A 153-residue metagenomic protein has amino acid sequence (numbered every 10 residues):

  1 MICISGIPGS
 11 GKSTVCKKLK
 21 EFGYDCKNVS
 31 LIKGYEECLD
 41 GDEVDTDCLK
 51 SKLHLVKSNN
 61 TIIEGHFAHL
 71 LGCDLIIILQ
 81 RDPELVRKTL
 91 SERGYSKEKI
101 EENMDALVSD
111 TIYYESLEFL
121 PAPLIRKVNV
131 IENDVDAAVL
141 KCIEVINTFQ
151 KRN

Functional and structural regions predicted by a protein language model:
I4: Hydrophobic anchor at the beta1->P-loop junction of P-loop NTPases
I7: P-loop (Walker A) phosphate-binding loop of NTP-binding proteins
K12: Conserved lysine of the Walker
K17-H54: Conserved substrate/cofactor phosphate-moiety recognition/catalytic segment in nucleotide-dependent phosphotransferases
K57-I62: Loop/turn-to-beta-strand initiation segments
I63-A68: Short, polar loop motifs at secondary-structure junctions
C73-G94, N103: Conserved phosphate-donor/acceptor-positioning beta-strand/loop module used by diverse small-molecule
R87, S91-E92, L117-N153: NTP-dependent small-molecule kinase module
